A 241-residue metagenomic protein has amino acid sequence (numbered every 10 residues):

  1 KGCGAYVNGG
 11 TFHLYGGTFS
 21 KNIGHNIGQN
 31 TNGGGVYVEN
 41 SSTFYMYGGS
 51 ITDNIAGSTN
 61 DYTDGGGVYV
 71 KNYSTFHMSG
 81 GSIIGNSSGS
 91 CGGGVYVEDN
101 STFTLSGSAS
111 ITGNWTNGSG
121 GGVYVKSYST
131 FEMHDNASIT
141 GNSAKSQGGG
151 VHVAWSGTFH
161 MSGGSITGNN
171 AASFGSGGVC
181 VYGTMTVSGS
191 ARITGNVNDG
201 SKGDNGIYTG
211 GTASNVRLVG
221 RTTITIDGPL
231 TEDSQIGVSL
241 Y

Functional and structural regions predicted by a protein language model:
K1-Y6, I23-V38, I55-V70, S87-E98 (+5 more regions): Extracellular beta-strand/beta-solenoid scaffold signature
T11-H25, T43-G57, T75-S87, T102-W115 (+4 more regions): Right-handed parallel beta-helix
R217-Y241: Extracellular, surface-exposed repeat/solenoid domains
